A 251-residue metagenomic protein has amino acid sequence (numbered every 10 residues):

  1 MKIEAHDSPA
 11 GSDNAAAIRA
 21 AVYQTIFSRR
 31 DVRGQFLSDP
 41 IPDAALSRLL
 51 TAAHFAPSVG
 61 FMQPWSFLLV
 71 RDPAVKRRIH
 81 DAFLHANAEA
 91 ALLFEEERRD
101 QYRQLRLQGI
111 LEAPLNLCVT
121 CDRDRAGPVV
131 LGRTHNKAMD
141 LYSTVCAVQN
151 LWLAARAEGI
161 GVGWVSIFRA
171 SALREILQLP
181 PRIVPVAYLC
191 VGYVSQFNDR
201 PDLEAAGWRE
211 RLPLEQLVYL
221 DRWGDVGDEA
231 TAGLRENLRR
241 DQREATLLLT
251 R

Functional and structural regions predicted by a protein language model:
K2-I18, T25, V32, Y188-R251: C-terminal helix-cap and adjacent tail motif
S28-A56: An N-terminal domain-cap segment
L49-H54, L117, R125-I176: Small-aliphatic-rich amphipathic alpha-helix that forms the alpha element of a beta-alpha
V59-M62, Q108-L111, L179-P181, R209-R211: Solvent-exposed alpha-helices and their adjacent loops that cap or buttress functional pockets in soluble metabolic
Q63-T144: Glycine/small-residue-rich phosphate/adenosyl-binding loop
N87-E95, L107, Q178-L203: A glycine-rich helix N-cap at a beta->alpha junction
P114-N116, V162, V186-Y188: Structural motif
C121, I167, Y193: Short secondary-structure boundary segments
